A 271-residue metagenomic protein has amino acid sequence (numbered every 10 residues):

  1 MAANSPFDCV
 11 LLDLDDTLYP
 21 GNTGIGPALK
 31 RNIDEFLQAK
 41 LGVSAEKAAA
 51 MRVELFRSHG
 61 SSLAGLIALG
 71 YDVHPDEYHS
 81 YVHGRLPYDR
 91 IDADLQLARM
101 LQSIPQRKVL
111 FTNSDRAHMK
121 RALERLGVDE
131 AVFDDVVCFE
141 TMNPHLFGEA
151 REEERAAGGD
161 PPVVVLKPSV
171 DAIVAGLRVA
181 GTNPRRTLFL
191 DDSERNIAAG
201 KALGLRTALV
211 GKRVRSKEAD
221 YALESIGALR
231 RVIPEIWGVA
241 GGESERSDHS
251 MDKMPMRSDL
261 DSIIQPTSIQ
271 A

Functional and structural regions predicted by a protein language model:
M1-F7, Q102, F111, D115-A271: Asp-based, Mg2+/Mn2+-dependent phosphohydrolase catalytic module
A2-L12, T17-A98, Q102-Q106, D115-K120: N-terminal helical cap/lid subdomain that shapes the substrate entry/recognition surface in HAD-like hydrolases
